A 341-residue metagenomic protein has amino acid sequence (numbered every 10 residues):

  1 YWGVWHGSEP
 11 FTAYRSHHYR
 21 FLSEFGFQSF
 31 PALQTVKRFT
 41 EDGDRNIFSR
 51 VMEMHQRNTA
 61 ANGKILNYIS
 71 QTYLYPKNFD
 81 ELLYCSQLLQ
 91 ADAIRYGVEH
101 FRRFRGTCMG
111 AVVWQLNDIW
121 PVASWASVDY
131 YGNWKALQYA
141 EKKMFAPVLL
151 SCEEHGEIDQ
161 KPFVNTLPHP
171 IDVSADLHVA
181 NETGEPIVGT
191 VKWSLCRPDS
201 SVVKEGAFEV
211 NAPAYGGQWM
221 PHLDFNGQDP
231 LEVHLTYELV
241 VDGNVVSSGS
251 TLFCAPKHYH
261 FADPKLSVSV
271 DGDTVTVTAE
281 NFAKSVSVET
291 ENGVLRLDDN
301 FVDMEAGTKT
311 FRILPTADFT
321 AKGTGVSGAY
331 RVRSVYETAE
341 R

Functional and structural regions predicted by a protein language model:
Y1-I187, V203: Substrate-binding clefts and catalytic carboxylate motifs of secreted carbohydrate-active enzymes
K143-V164, V245-D271: Long, low-complexity ectodomains and other extracytoplasmic segments of secretory-pathway proteins
D172, V188, P230-H234, T308 (+1 more regions): Extracellular Ig-like/FN3 beta-sandwich strand-entry sites
A175-N181, Y237, D273-A279: Buried hydrophobic-core signal for structured, non-transmembrane domains
H178-V179, G217-P264, A317-R341: Terminal connector regions
A180-P186, C196-P198, T278-K284: Short solvent-exposed strand-capping/beta-turn motif centered on an Asx-Ser/Thr pair
T190-L231, G293-T320: Intrinsically disordered, low-complexity Pro/Gly/Ser/Thr-rich segments with frequent PxxP/GP/PP motifs and embedded
D263-A306, R312-L314: C-terminal accessory/binding modules appended to enzymatic or scaffolding proteins
